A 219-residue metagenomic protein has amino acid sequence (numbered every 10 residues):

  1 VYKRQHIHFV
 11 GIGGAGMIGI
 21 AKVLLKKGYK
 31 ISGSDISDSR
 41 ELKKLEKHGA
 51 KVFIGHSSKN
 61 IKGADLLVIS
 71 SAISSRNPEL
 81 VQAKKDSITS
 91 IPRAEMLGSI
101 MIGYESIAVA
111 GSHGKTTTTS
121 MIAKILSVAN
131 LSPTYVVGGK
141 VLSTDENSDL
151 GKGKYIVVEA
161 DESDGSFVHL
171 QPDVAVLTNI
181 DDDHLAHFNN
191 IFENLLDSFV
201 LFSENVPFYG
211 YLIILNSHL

Functional and structural regions predicted by a protein language model:
V1-Y2: Short, small-residue-biased leader/transition segments that mark boundaries at the very start of proteins
I7-I12: Conserved N-terminal Rossmann-fold NAD(P)-binding element of oxidoreductases
M17: N-terminal Rossmann-fold NAD(P) dinucleotide-binding loop
V23-K26, E46, K59-K62, S71-I214: Phosphate-binding loop of NTP-binding sites
K27-K44, P133: NAD(P)-binding Rossmann-fold cofactor-contacting core
D35-S37, G139, N216-H218: Residues in the short beta-alpha loop(s) of Rossmann-like NAD(P)-binding domains
V52-G55, I91: Short acidic-hydrophobic, aromatic-tinged amphipathic segments that line or gate anion-handling sites
